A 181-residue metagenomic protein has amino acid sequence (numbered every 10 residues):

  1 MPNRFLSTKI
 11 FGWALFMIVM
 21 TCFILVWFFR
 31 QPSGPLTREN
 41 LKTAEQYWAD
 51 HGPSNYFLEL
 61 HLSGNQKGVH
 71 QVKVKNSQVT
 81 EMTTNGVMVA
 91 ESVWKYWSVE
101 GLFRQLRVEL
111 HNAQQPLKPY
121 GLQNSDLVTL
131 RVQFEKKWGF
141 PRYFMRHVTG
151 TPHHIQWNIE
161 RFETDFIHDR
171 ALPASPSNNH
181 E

Functional and structural regions predicted by a protein language model:
M1-K9: Short, Lys/Arg-rich N-terminal segment immediately upstream of the first membrane anchor
K9-Q31: Hydrophobic membrane-insertion alpha-helices, especially the h-region of bacterial N-terminal signal peptides
F29, G34, R38, E91-E181: Mature, soluble, non-transmembrane domains
L36-G52: Extended, compositionally biased repeat/scaffold regions that form elongated interaction surfaces
W48-D50, V72, L130-E135: Short, exposed beta-strand/loop patches in secreted or surface proteins that constitute
D50-S63: A short, Trp-centered hydrophobic/proline-enriched beta-strand micro-motif
L60-Q66, R146-T151: Short, flexible beta-strand-to-coil junctions
N65-R104: An acidic-aromatic
